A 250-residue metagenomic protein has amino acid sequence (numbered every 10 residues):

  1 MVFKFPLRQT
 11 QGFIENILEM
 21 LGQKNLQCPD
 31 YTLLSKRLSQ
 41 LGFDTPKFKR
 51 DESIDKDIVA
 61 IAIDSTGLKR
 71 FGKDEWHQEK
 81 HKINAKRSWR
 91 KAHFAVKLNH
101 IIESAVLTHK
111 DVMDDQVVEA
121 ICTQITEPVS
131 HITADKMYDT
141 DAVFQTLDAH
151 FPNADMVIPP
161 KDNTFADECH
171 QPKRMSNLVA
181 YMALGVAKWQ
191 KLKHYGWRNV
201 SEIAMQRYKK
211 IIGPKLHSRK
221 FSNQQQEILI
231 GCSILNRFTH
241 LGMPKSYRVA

Functional and structural regions predicted by a protein language model:
V2, A187-A250: Basic, amphipathic alpha-helical segments enriched in Lys/Arg and hydrophobic/aromatic residues
V2-R8, G12, E19, L26-N153 (+3 more regions): Polybasic low-complexity intrinsically disordered regions
I14-I17, Y208: Hydrophobic alpha-helical packing residues
L18-G22, L216: Short amphipathic alpha-helical interaction patches enriched in hydrophobic/aromatic residues with interspersed Lys/Arg
K24-C28, R219-K220: Short, surface-exposed loop/turn segments at secondary-structure junctions
L34, T66, S88, I158 (+5 more regions): Short alpha-helical segments used as structural interaction elements across diverse proteins
H131, D141-K209: Helix-centered, glycine/charged polyanion-binding patches within enzymatic domains that contact phosphate-containing
